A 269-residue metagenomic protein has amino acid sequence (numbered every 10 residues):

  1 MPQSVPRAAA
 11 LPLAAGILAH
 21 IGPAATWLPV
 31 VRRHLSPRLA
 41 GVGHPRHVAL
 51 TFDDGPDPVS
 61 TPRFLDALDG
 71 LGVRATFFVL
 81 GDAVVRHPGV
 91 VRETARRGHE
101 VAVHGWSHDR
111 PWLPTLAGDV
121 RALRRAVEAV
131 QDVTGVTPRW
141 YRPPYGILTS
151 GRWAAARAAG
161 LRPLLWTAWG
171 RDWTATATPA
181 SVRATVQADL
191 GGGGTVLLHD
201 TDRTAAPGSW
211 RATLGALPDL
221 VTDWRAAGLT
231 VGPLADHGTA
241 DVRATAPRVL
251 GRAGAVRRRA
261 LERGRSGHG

Functional and structural regions predicted by a protein language model:
M1-G41, R265-G269: N-terminal membrane-anchoring alpha-helices
P23, W27-W112, G118, A122 (+1 more regions): Active-site beta->alpha N-cap acidic-glycine motif
P29-G43, G70, V85, P207-G269: C-terminal domain-boundary segment and adjacent tail
P45-V48, L71-A75, R97-E100, G135-R139 (+3 more regions): Short, well-ordered coil/turn segments that N-cap beta-strands
F52, V79-G81, V103-G105, R142-Y145 (+3 more regions): A cross-domain feature marking catalytic cores of carbohydrate-active enzymes and several ubiquitous metabolic/repair
D53, L68, F77, V101 (+4 more regions): Divalent metal-coordination and catalytic microenvironments
D109-P114, D172-T174, T204-P207: A short acidic, helix-capping loop that chelates divalent metal ions and anchors anionic groups
I147, W153-L190, G228-A240, A260: His/Asp/Glu-enriched short active-site or ligand-binding loop at hydrolase and phosphoryl-transfer sites
